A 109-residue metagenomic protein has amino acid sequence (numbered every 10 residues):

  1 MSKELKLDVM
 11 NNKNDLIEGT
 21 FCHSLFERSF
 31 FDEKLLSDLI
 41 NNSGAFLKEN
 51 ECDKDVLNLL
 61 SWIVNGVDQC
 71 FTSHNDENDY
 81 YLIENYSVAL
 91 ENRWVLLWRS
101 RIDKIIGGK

Functional and structural regions predicted by a protein language model:
M1-I40, R99, I105-I106: Short terminal alpha-helical segments
S2-K3, M10-N14, S29-D32, E49 (+4 more regions): Intrinsic-disorder-associated interaction segments
E18-F71: Amphipathic alpha-helical interaction modules
V64-K109: Amphipathic alpha-helical binding modules
